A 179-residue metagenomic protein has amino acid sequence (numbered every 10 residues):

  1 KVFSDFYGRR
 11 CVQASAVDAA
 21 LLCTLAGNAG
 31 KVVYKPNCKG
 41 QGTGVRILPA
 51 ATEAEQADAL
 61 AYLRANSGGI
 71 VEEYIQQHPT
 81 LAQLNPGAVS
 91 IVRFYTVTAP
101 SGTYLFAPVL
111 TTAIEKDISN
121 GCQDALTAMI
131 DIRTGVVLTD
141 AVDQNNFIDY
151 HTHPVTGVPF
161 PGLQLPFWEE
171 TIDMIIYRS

Functional and structural regions predicted by a protein language model:
K1-N28, G40: Conserved N-proximal alpha/beta basic substrate-recognition cap immediately N-terminal to, or forming the N-lobe
V2, I70, M174-R178: Amphipathic alpha-helical segments that form well-ordered structural scaffolds and often line/cohere around active
R10-C11, V32-A59: Glycine-rich phosphate-binding loop of ATP-grasp-fold ATP-dependent ligases
Q13, Y34, I70-E72: General beta-strand structural signal in soluble alpha/beta enzymes
A20, G40-G44, H78-L81, K116: Short, well-ordered, mixed-charge alpha-helical segments that flank or form enzyme active sites
G27, A50, T96-T98: Generic beta-strand structural signal
D58-D143: Phosphate-binding site of ATP-dependent enzymes
L84, V89, V97-T103, Y150-S179: ATP-dependent carboxylate activation and anion-phosphoryl transfer catalytic cores that bind Mg-ATP to form
